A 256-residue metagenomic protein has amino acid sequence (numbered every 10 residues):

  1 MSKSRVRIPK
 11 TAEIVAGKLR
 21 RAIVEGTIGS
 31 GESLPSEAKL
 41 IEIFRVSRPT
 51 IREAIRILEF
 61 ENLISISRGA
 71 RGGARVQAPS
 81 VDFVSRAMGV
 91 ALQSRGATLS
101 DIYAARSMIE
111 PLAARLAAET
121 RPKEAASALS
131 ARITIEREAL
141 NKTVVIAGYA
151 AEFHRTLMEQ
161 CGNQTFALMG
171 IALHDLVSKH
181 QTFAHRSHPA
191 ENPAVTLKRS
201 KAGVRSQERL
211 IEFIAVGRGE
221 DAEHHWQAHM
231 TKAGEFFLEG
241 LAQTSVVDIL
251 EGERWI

Functional and structural regions predicted by a protein language model:
M1-I109, R115, E119, S245-V247 (+1 more regions): Short linear motifs at protein or domain termini
T11-A12, K198-V204: Short, 15-30-residue, compositionally biased linear elements with alpha-helical propensity or flexible coil
Q93-S100, V144, A194-L197: Short, solvent-exposed segments of well-ordered alpha helices
I102-S187, G203-E212, D221-E235, G240: Conserved amphipathic alpha-helical segments that form helical-bundle/coiled-coil interaction surfaces
F183-K198: Short helix-coil transition/hinge motifs at the ends and kinks of transmembrane helices, capturing the brief
L238-I249: Generic C-terminal helix-cap and adjacent flexible tail
